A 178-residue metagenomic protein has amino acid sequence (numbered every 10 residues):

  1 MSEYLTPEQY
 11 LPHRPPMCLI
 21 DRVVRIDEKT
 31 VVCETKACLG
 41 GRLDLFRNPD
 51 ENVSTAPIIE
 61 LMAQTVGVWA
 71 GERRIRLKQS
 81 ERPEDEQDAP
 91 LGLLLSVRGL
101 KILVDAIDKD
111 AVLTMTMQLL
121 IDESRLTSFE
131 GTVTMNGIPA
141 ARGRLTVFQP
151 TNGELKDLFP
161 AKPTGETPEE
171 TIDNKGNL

Functional and structural regions predicted by a protein language model:
S2-P7, V112-M115: Short Pro/Gly-enriched beta-strand edge/turn motifs at strand-loop
L5-P7, L11-R22, E166-L178: Flexible, low-complexity linker/boundary loops enriched in proline and small hydrophobic residues that flank enzymatic
P15-S54: Catalytic strand-loop segment that frames the active site of acyl-thioester-processing enzymes
M17-L19, L94, L113, T127: Hydrophobic core residues within well-ordered beta-strands of beta-rich domains
D21-V24, L103, Q118-L120: Conserved positions in beta-strands of structured domains
N48-W69, L77: Compact, glycine-rich, soluble single-domain proteins
V68, D108-T114, Q118-L178: HotDog/MaoC-like acyl-thioester-processing domains
V68-T114: Hydrophobic beta-strand-centered segment that forms part of the acyl-chain substrate-binding groove
